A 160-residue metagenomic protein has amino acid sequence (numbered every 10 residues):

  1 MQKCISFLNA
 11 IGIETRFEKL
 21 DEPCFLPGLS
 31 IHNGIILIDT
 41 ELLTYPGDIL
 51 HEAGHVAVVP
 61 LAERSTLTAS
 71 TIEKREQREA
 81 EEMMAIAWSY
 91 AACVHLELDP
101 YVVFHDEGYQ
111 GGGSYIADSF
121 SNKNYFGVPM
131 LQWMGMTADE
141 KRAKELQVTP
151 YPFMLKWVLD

Functional and structural regions predicted by a protein language model:
M1-H32, L42, V94-H95: Auxiliary, metal-adjacent structural segments of Zn-dependent hydrolase domains
P27, F104, G112: Short Asp/Glu-rich motifs
N33-D48: Short pre-active-site segment immediately N-terminal to the catalytic Zn-binding motif
G47-P60: Active-site recognition of the HExxH zinc-binding catalytic motif
V58-A87, H105, Y109: Post-HEXXH active-site segment of zinc metalloproteases
A87-V94, G135: Short, hydrophobic/amphipathic alpha-helical patches that form generic packing surfaces within helical domains
A92-G108: Short helix/loop segments within enzyme catalytic domains that coordinate or immediately flank catalytic cofactors
G112-D160: Pan-zinc metallopeptidase signature
